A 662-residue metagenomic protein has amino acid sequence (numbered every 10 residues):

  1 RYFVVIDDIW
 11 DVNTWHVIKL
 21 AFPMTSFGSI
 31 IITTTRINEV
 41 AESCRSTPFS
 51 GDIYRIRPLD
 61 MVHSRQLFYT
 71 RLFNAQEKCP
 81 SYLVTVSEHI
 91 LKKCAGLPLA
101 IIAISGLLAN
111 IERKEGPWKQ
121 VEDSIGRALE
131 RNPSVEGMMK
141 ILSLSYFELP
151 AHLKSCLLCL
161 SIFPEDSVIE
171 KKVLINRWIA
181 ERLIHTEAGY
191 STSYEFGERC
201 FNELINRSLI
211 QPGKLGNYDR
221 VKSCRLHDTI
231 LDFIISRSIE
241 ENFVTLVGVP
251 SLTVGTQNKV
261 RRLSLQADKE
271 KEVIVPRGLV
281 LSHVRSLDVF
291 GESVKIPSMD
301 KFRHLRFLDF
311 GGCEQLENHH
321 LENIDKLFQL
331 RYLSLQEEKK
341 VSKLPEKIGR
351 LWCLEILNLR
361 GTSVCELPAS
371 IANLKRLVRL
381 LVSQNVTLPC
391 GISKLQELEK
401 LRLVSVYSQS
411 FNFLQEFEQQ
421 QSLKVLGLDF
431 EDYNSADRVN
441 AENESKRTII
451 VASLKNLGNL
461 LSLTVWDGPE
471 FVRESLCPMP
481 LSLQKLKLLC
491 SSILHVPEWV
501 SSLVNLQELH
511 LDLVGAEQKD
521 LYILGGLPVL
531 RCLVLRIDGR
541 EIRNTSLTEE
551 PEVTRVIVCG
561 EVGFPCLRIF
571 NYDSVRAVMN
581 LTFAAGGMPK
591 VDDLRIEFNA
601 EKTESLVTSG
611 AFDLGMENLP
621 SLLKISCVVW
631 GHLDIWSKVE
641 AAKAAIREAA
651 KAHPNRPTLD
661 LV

Functional and structural regions predicted by a protein language model:
R1-F3, S26-I32: Loop/turn-to-beta-strand initiation segments
R1-T14: Conserved P-loop NTPase "ATPase switch" module shared by AAA+ and STAND
P23-T25, P80, L107-C156, S161-L327 (+7 more regions): Surface-exposed helical/coil interface segments that assemble multiprotein signaling complexes
S29-T85, A103, Q120, G137: Alpha-helical sensor/transducer elements of the RecA-like P-loop NTPase core
V84-G96, S145: A short helix-loop-helix "switch/interaction" segment in the helical subdomain of ASCE P-loop NTPases
K93-A103, P150-S155: The conserved phosphate-sensing helix
L316-E317, V341-S342, V364-C365, V386-L388 (+6 more regions): Leucine-rich repeat
D437-N440, L460, R595, N618-V662: C-terminal capping region of solenoid repeat domains
